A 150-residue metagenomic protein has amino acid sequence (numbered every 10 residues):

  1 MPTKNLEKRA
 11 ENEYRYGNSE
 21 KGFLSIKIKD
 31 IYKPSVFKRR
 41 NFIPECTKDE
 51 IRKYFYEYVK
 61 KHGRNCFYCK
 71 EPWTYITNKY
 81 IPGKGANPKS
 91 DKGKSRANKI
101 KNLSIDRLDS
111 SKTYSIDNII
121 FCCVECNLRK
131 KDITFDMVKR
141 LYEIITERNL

Functional and structural regions predicted by a protein language model:
M1-F67, E71-Y75, Y142-L150: Contiguous alpha-helical segments
K4, F42, S110, R129-D132: Short N-terminal micro-motifs specific to bacterial/archaeal maturation and metal-cluster initiation sites
R9, Y16, P34, S110-T113 (+3 more regions): A generic signature of intrinsically disordered, low-complexity regions enriched in glycine/proline and charged/polar
Y14, D106, V124: Residue-level detector of conserved, well-ordered beta-strand and adjacent loop positions that form binding/recognition
F55, G63, D91-K92, L128: Hydrophobic alpha-helical segments, principally membrane-spanning helices and signal/leader peptides
H62-N65, N118-C122: Secretory pathway export signals and precursors
K70-F121, K130: Histidine-centered nuclease catalytic patch
T113, D117, V124-L150: A detector for short metal-coordination/catalytic motifs
